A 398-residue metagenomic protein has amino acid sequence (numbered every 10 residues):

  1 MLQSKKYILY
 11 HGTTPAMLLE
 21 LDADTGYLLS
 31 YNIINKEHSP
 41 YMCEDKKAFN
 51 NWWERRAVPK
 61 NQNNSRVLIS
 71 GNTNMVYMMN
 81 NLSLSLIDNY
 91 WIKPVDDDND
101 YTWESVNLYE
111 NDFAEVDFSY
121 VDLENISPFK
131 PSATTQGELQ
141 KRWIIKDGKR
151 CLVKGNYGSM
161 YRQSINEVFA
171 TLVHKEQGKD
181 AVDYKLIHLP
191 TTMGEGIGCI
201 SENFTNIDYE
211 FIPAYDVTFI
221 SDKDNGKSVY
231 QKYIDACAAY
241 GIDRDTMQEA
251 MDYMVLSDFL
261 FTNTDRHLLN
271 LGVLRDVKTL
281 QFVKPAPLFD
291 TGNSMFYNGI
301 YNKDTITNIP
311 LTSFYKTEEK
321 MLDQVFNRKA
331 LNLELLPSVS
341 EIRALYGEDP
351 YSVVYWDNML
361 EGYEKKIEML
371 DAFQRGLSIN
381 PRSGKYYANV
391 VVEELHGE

Functional and structural regions predicted by a protein language model:
M1-L256, L260, L274-E398: Phosphate/dinucleotide-binding and metal-coordinating scaffold of catalytic cores in nucleotide-dependent enzymes
F261-T262, H267: Extracellular C-type lectin-like domains
H267, G272-L274: Conserved protein-kinase catalytic-loop segment immediately C-terminal to the catalytic Asp of the HRD motif
